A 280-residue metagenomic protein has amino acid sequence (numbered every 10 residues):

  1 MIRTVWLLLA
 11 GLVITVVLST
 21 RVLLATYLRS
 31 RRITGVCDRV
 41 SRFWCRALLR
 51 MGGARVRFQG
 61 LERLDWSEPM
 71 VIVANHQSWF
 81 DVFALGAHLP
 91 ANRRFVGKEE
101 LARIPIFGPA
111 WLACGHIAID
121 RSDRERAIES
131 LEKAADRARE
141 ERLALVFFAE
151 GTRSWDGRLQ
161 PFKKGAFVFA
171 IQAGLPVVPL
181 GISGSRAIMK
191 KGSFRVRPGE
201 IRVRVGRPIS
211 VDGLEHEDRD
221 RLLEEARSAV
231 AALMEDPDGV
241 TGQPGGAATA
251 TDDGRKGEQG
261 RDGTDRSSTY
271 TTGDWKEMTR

Functional and structural regions predicted by a protein language model:
M1-V17: N-terminal hydrophobic or amphipathic helices/low-complexity stretches enriched in small/hydrophobic/Pro/Gly
L8, L12, R39, F43 (+4 more regions): A non-catalytic, amphipathic alpha-helix used as a structural packing/dimerization or gating element in enzyme scaffolds
T15, S19-F43, L49-G52, W66-R124: Catalytic core of membrane glycerolipid acyltransferases/transacylases, capturing the structured, soluble-facing
G52-A54, F58: Membrane-helix interfacial anchor on the cytosolic side
F58, I72, F95, V203-V205: Generic preference for hydrophobic
L61-D65: Glycine-rich helix-loop-beta junction characteristic of Rossmann-like nucleotide cofactor-binding loops
I128-R280: Non-catalytic C-terminal accessory region of glycerolipid acyltransferases and related lyso-lipid remodeling enzymes
